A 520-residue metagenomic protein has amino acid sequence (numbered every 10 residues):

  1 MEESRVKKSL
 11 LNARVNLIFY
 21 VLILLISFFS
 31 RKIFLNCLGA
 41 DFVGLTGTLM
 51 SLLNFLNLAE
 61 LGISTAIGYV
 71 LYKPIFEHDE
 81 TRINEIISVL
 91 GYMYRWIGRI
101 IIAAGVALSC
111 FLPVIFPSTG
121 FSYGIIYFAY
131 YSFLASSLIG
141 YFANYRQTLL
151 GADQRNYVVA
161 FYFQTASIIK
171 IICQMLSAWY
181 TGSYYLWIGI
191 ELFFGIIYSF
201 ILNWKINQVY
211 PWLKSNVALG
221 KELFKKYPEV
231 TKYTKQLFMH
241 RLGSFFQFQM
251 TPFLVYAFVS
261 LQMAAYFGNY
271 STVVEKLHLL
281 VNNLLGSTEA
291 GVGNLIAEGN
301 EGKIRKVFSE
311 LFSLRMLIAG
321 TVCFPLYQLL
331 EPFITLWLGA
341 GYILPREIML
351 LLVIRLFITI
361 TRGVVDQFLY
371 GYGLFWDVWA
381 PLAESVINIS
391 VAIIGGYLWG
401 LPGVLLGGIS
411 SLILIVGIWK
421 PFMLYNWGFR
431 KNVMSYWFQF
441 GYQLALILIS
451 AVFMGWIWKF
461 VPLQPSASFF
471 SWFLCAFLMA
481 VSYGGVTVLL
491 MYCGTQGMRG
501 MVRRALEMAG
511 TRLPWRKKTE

Functional and structural regions predicted by a protein language model:
M1-S27, T81-V89, G124-I126, L202 (+3 more regions): N-terminal membrane topogenesis motif
M1-S9, Y184-Y185, L202-Q249, G291-K306 (+1 more regions): Interhelical loop/hinge segments that connect adjacent transmembrane helices in multipass membrane
L11-R31, A166, I190-L202, I206-N207 (+6 more regions): Transmembrane helical elements of multi-pass membrane transporters/channels
F34-N57, I86, Y184-G189, K225-Y233 (+4 more regions): Interfacial/gating helices of multi-pass transporter permease domains
L35-C37, D41-F42, Y157, I168-F200 (+6 more regions): Membrane-interface helix-loop junctions in multi-pass transport and translocation proteins
L61-E77, A152, Y210-S215, Y270 (+2 more regions): Helix-loop junctions and terminal segments of transmembrane helices in multi-pass membrane transport/translocation
A135-T165, L176, Y180, Y185 (+2 more regions): Membrane-interface junctions at transmembrane-helix termini in multi-pass inner-membrane proteins
F429-N432, G455-E520: Membrane-proximal transmembrane or re-entrant/amphipathic helices at the cytosolic face
